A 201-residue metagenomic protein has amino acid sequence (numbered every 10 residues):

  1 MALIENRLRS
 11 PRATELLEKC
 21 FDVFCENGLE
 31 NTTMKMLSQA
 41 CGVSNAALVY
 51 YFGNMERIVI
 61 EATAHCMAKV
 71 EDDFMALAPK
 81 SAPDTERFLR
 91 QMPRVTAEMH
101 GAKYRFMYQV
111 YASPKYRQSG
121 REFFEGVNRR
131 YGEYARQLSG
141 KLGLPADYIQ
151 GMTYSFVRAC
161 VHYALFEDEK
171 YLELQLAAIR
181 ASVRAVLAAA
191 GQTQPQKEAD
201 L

Functional and structural regions predicted by a protein language model:
M1-P11, Q194-L201: N-terminal intrinsically disordered/low-complexity leader segments
A2-L3, E15, K19-R57, E61: Helix-turn-helix
E61, F74-G101, A146, Q150-T153: Hydrophobic alpha-helical connector segments
A64-E71: Short, basic, alpha-helical segments at the C-terminal edge of helix-turn-helix-like DNA-binding modules
E71, A76, M99-A102, K115-G143 (+4 more regions): Amphipathic alpha-helical packing segments from all-alpha helical-bundle domains
R90-M99, R105-Y116, V186: Helix-loop "lid/cap" segments that line or gate small-molecule binding pockets
Y111, L144-F166, L174-A185: Hydrophobic alpha-helical segments that form the core of small-molecule binding pockets and/or dimer interfaces
